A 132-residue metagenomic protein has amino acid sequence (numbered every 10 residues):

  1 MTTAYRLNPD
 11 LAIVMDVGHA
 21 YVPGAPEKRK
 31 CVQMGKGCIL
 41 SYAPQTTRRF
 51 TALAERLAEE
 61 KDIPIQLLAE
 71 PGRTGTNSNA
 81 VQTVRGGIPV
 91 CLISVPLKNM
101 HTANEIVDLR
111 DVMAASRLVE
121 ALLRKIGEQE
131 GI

Functional and structural regions predicted by a protein language model:
M1-C38, G127-I132: Acidic/histidine-rich catalytic neighborhood of metal-dependent amide-processing enzymes
V32-S116, L122-E130: Active-site-adjacent substrate-binding region of metalloamidase/peptidase-like peptide-processing proteins
